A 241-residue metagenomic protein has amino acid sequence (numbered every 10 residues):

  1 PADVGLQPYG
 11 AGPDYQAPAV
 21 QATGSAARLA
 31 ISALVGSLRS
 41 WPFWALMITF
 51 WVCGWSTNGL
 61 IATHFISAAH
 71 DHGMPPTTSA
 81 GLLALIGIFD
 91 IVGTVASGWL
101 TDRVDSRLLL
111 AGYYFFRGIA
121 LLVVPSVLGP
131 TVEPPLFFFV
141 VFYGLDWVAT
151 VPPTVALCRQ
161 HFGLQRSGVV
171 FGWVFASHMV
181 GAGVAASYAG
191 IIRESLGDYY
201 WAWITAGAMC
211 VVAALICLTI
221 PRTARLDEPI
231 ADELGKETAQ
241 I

Functional and structural regions predicted by a protein language model:
V35-S97, V151, A185: Extracytoplasmic gate region of multi-pass secondary transporters
W51-V52, P134-A149: Hydrophobic core of transmembrane alpha-helices in multi-pass small-molecule transporters, especially MFS/SLC-type
T94-D105, R193-E194: Helix-to-loop junctions at the C-terminal end of transmembrane segments in multipass secondary transporters
R103-F115: Cytoplasmic membrane-interface "Motif A"-like loop-to-helix N-cap segments of 12-TM Major Facilitator Superfamily
F116-G129: C-terminal ends and interior cores of transmembrane alpha-helices in multi-pass membrane transporters/permeases
A149-F162: Intracellular juxtamembrane helix-capping segments at the cytosolic ends of symmetry-related transmembrane helices
H161-L196: A late C-terminal transmembrane helix in Major Facilitator Superfamily
I191-A208: A membrane-interface helix-boundary motif in multi-pass transporters
